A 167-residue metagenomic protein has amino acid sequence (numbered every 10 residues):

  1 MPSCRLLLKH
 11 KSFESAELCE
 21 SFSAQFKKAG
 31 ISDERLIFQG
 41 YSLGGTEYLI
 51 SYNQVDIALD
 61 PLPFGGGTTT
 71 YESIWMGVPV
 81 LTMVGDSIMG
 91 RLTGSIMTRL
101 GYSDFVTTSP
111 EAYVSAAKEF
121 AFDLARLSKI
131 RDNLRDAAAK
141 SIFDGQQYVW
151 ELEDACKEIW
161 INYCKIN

Functional and structural regions predicted by a protein language model:
M1-S3: Short hydrophobic signal-anchor/transmembrane segments that target glycosyltransferases and glycosylation machinery
L8-E14, C19-A24, I37, V114-N167: C-terminal amphipathic helix plus adjacent low-complexity, charged tail appended to glycosyltransferase catalytic
K9-K11, Y41, M83-G85: Cofactor-binding loop segments of dinucleotide-utilizing enzymes, especially the Rossmann-like FAD- and NAD(P)+-binding
F13-L18, G45-Y48, G66-T69, I88-G90: Flexible loop/turn segments at secondary-structure boundaries
K27-E34: Short helix-capping segments at alpha-helix termini
D33, I57, P61-G145: Catalytic binding pocket for nucleotide-activated donors in carbohydrate/polymer assembly enzymes
E34-G44, L62-P63: Active-site donor-binding acidic/aromatic loop of nucleotide-activated sugar and phosphosugar transferases involved
L43-V55, W75: Short acidic alpha-helix that forms the nucleotide-activated donor recognition element in Leloir-type transferases
